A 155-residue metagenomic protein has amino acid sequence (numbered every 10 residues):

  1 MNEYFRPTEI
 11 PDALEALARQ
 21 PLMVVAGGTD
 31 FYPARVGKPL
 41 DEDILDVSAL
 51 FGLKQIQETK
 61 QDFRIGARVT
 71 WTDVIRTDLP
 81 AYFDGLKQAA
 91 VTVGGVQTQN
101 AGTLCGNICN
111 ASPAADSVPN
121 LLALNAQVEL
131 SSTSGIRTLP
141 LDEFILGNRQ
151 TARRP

Functional and structural regions predicted by a protein language model:
M1-P155: C-terminal structural segment of proteins
